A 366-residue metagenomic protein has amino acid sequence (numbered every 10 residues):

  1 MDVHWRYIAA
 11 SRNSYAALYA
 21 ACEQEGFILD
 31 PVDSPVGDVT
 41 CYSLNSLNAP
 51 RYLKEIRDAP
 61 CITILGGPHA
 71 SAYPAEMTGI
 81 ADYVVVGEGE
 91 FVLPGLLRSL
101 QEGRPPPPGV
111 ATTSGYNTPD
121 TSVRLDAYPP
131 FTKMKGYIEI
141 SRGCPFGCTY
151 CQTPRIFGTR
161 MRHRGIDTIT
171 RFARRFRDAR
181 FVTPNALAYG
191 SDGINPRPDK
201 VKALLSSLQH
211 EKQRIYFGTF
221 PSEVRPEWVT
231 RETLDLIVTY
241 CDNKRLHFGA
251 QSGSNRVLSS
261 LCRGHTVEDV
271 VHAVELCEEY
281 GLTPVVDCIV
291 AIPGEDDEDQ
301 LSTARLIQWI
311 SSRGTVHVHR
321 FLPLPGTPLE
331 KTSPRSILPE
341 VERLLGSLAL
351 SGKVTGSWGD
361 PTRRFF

Functional and structural regions predicted by a protein language model:
M1-W5, Y15-L18, E23-V39, R343-F366: Radical SAM enzyme core and accessory elements
R6-R12, Y42-L47, G66-P68, G87-E88 (+2 more regions): Structural motif
P31-P119: Glycine-rich beta-alpha loop elements in corrinoid/cobalamin-binding modules across cobalamin-dependent enzymes
P74-G79, E232-T233, P293-Q308: Catalytic cores of alpha/beta
E102-I140, T168, D178: N-terminal [4Fe-4S]-dependent radical SAM core
F131-T168: Canonical Radical SAM [4Fe-4S] cluster-binding loop centered on the CxxxCxxC motif and its immediate flanking residues
F146, V182-I194, N255-L261, V290-E298 (+2 more regions): Flexible glycine/acidic-rich beta-alpha junction loops that bind and position SAM and/or redox cofactors in anaerobic
R174-V285, V290-E295, R313: Conserved SAM/AdoMet-binding glycine-rich loop
